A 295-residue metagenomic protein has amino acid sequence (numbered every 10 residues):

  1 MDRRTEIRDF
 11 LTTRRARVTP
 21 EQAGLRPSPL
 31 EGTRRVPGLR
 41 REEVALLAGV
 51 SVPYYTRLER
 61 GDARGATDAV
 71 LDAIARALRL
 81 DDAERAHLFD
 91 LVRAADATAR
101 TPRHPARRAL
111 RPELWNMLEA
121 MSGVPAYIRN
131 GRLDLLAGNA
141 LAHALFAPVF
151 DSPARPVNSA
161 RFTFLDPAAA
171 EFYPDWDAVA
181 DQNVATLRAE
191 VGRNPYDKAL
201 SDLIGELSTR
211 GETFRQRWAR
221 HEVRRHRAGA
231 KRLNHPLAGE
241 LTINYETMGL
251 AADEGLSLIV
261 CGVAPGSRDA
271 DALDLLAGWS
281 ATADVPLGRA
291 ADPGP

Functional and structural regions predicted by a protein language model:
M1-L39: A short, Lys/Arg-rich alpha-helix, primarily the initiator
M1-R14, A66-A109: Short amphipathic recognition helices of helix-turn-helix/homeodomain-type DNA-binding modules
T12, L46, R76, D90 (+3 more regions): Short polybasic/polar patches that bind polyanions
L25-G38, T98-E113, E119-A120: An N-terminal domain-cap segment
L30-R35, R41-E42, A48-G65, A75: Recognition helix of helix-turn-helix/homeodomain-like DNA-binding domains that insert into the DNA major groove
R107, P112-P295: Hydrophobic protein-protein interaction segments
